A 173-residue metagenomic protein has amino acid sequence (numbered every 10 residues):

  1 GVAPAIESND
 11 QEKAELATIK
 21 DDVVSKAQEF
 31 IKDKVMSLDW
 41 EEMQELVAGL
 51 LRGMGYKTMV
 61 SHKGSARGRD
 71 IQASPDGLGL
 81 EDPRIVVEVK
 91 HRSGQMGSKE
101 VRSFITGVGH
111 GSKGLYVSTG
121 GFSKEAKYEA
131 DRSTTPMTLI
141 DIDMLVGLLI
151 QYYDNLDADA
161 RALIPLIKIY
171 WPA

Functional and structural regions predicted by a protein language model:
G1-A173: Mixed-charge (Asp/Glu-Lys/Arg
